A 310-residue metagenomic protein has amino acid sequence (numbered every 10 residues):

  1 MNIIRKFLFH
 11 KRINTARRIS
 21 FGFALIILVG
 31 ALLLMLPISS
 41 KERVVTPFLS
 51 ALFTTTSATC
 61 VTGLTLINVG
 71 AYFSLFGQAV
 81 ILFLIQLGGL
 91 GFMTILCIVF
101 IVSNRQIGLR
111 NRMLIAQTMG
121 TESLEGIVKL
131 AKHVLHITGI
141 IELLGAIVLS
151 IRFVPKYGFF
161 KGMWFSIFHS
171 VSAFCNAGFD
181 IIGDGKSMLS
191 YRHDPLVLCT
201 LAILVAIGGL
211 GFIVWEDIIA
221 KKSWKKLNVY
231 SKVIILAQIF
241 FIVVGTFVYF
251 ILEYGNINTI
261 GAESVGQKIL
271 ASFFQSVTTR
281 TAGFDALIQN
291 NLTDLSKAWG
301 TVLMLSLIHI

Functional and structural regions predicted by a protein language model:
M1-I308: Membrane-proximal intracellular helices of multi-pass ion channels
